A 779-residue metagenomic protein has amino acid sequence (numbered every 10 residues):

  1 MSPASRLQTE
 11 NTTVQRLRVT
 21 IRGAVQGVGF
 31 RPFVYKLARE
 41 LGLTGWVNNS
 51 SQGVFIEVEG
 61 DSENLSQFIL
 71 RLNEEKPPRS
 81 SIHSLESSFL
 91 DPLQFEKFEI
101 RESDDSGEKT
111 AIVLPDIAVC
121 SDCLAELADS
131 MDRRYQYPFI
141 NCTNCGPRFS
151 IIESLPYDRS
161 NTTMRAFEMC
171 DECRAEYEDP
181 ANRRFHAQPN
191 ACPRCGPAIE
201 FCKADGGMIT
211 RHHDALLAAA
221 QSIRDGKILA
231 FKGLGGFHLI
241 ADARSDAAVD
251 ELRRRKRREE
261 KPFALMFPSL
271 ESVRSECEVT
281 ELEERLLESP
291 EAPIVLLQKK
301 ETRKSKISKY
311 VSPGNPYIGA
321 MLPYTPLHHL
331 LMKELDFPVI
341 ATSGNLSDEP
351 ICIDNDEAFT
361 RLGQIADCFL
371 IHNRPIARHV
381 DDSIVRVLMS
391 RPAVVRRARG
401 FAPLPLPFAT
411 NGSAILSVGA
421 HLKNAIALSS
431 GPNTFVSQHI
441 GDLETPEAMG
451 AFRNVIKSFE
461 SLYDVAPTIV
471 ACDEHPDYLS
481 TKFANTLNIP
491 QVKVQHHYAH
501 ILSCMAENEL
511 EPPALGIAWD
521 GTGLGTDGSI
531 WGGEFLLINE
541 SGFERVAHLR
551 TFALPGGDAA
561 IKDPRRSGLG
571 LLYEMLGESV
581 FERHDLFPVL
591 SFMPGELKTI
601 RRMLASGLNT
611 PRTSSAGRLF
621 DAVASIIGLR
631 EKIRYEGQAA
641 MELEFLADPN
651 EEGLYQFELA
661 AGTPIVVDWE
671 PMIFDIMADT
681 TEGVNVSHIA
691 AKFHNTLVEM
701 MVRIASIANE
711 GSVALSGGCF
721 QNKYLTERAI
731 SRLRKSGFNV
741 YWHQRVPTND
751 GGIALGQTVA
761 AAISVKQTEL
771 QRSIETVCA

Functional and structural regions predicted by a protein language model:
M1-P189, P193-E200: Intrinsically disordered, low-complexity, mixed-charge
S87-F89, I228, G236-K299: A phosphate-binding glycine/aspartate-rich beta-alpha loop in the early core of alpha/beta enzymes
F185-P189, G196-A198, S417-G450, N454-S458 (+3 more regions): A contiguous, well-structured pocket-lining segment that forms one wall/lid of small-molecule binding clefts in soluble
A230, D464-P476, E710-Q721: Short glycine-rich phosphate-binding loop at a beta-alpha junction
R274-V279, L330, I351-A358, S383 (+2 more regions): Conserved phosphate-binding catalytic cores of ATP/NTP-utilizing and phosphoryl-transfer enzymes
L335-A409, L608, T613: Internal gly/pro-rich beta-alpha loop/helix module that stabilizes soluble enzyme cofactors or their anionic handles
N488-H500, S712-S716, K723, A729-I753: Conserved phosphate-binding/catalytic loops in two-lobed NTP-binding clefts
H497-W519, G523-G525, P564-Y573, Y741-A779: Glycine-rich phosphate-binding/hydrolytic loop that grips phosphoryl groups
